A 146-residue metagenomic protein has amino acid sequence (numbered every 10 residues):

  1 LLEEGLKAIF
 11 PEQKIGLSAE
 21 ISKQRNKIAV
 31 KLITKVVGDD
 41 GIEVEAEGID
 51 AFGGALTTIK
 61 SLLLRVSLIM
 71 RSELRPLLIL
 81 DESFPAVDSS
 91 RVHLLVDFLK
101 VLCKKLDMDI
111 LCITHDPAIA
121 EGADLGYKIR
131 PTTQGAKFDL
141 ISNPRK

Functional and structural regions predicted by a protein language model:
L1-A51: Extended helical coiled-coil dimerization/tether regions that scaffold and oligomerize large DNA-maintenance assemblies
L2, A55-T58, L62, R91 (+1 more regions): Helical mechanochemical/support elements of P-loop NTPase systems and associated helical scaffolds
L6, L62, I113: Conserved RecA-like P-loop NTPase ATPase core
P11, F52, L68-E73, V101-L106 (+1 more regions): Conserved catalytic network of the ASCE P-loop NTPase/AAA+ motor domain
V36, G53-L78: GG-anchored amphipathic helix commonly corresponding to the ABC/SMC/Rad50 NBD signature/C-loop
L74-R75, P85-F98: Conserved D-loop/post-Walker B switch-helix segment of ABC ATPase nucleotide-binding domains
D81-S83: Walker B catalytic acidic pair
L94-K146: C-terminal lobe/lid and adjacent interdomain/linker elements of RecA-like ASCE P-loop ATPase modules
